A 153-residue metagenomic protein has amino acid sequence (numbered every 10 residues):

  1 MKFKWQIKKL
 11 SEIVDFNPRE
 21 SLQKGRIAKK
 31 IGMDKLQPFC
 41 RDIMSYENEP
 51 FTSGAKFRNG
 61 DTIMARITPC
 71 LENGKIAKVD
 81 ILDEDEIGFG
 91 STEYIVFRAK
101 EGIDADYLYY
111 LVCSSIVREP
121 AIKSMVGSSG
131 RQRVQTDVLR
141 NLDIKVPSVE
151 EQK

Functional and structural regions predicted by a protein language model:
M1-S21, K145-K153: Non-catalytic DNA-recognition/assembly elements of restriction-modification systems
F3, K29, I87-G88, Y110 (+1 more regions): Residues that recognize and position ribonucleotide moieties
S11-S21, R26-T62, V79: Sequence-specific dsDNA recognition surfaces
M33, A99, I144: Active-site donor-binding loop signature of nucleotide-sugar glycosyltransferases
S53-A55, N59-C113, G127: A short beta-sheet element
E86-I95, V126-E150: A short glycine-rich beta-alpha junction/loop motif
V117-P120: Periplasmic-binding protein-like
